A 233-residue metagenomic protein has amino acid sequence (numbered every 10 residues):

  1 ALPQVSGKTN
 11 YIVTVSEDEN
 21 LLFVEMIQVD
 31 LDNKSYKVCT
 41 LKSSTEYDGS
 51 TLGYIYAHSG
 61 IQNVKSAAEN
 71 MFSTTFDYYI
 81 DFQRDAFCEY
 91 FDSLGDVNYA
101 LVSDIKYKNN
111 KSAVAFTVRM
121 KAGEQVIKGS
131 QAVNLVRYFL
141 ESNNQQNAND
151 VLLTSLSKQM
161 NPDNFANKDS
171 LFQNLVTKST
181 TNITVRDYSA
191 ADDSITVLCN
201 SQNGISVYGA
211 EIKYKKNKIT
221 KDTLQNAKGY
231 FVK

Functional and structural regions predicted by a protein language model:
A1-I61, N143, K216, K221 (+1 more regions): Extracytoplasmic strand-loop-helix segments at the start of, or within, the mature domains of secreted/periplasmic
N10-V15, F23-Q28, K37-T40, A67 (+4 more regions): Soluble periplasmic/extracytoplasmic beta-strand elements of cell-envelope proteins
S16-D18, V29-N33, S44-E46, R84-F87 (+3 more regions): Solvent-exposed coil/turn segments that connect beta secondary-structure elements in extracytoplasmic/periplasmic
D18-N20, A57-K65, I80-R84, G129 (+2 more regions): Solvent-exposed, acidic/flexible segments
F23, I61-E69, R84-C88, D92 (+6 more regions): Extracytoplasmic/secreted envelope proteins and their assembly/folding machinery, especially bacterial periplasmic
L31-N33, K37, S43-G49, F172-K233: C-terminal solvent-exposed extensions
H58-R119: Amphipathic, coiled-coil-like alpha-helical scaffolding segments used for oligomerization/assembly
D92-L171: Flexible, polar/acidic helix-loop-strand segments at domain edges
